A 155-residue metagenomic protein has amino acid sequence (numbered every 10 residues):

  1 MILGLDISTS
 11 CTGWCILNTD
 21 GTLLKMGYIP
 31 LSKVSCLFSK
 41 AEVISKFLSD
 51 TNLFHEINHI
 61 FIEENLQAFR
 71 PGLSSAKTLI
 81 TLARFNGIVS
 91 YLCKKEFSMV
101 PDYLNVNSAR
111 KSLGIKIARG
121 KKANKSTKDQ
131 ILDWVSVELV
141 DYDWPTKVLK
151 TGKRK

Functional and structural regions predicted by a protein language model:
M1-K155: Phosphate- and other anionic-substrate recognition elements at nucleic-acid/protein interfaces
